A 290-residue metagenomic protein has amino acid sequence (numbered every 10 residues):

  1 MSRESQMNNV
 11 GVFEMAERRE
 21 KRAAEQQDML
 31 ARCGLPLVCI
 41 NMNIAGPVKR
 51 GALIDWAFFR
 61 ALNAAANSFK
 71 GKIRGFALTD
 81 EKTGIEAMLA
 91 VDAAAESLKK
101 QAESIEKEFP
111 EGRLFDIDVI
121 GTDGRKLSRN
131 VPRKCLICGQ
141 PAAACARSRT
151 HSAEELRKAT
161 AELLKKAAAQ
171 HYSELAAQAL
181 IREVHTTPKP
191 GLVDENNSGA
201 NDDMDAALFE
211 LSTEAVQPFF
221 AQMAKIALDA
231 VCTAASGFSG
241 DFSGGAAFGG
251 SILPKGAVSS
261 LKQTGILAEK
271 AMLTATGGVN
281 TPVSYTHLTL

Functional and structural regions predicted by a protein language model:
M1-K70: General detector of N-terminal leader/presequence modules that precede the first folded domain
I44, S104, A169-T274: Generic N-terminal targeting/processing segments that precede catalytic cores or assembly contacts
I44-V48, D92-A95, P141-A144: A generic structural motif
A66-K72, P110-R113: Short secondary-structure junctions
F76-R125: A broadly conserved sequence feature marking short terminus-proximal activation segments in nucleic acid-centric
D118-A167: Cys/His-clustered metal-coordination modules, chiefly Zn-binding fingers
K270-Y285: Glycine/serine-rich anion-binding loops at beta->alpha junctions that coordinate negatively charged ligand groups
T286-L290: Conserved small/polar residues in nucleotide/adenosyl-binding loops
